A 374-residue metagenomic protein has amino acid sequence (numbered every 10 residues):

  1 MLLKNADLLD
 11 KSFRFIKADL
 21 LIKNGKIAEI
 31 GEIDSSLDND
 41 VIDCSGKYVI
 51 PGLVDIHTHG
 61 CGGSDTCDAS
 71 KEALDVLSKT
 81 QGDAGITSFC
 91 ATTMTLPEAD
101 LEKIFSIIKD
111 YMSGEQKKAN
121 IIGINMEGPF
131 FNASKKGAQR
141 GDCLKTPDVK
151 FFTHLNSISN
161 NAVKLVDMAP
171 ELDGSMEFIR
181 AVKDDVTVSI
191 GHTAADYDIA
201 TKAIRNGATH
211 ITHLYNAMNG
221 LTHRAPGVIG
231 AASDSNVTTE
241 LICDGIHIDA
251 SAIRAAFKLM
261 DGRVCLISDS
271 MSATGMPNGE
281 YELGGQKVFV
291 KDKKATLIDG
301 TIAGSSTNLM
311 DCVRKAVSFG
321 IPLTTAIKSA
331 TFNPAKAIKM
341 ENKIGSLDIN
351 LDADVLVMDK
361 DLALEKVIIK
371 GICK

Functional and structural regions predicted by a protein language model:
M1-I50: Histidine-rich, glycine-flanked metal-binding segment
G46, M126, V182, I211 (+2 more regions): Conserved, mostly hydrophobic/aromatic
Y48, I56, T66-A119, C143-I158 (+1 more regions): Alpha-helical scaffold segments that flank or form the walls of functional sites
H59, D75-I104, A119-N132, S159-E171 (+4 more regions): Divalent metal-dependent hydrolysis catalytic cores, especially in the metallo-beta-lactamase
K79-C90, A133-N160, I204-L214, V228-T238 (+1 more regions): Active-site gating loops and adjacent loop-to-helix segments of metal-dependent hydrolytic enzymes
F105-E127, S134-Y197: Metal-dependent enolase-superfamily TIM-barrel catalytic cores that perform enediolate-based chemistry
S157-M276: Active-site core of metal-dependent hydrolases
V228-T239, F257-M358: His/Asp/Glu-enriched, well-ordered alpha-helical/loop segment that forms or immediately abuts the divalent-metal
